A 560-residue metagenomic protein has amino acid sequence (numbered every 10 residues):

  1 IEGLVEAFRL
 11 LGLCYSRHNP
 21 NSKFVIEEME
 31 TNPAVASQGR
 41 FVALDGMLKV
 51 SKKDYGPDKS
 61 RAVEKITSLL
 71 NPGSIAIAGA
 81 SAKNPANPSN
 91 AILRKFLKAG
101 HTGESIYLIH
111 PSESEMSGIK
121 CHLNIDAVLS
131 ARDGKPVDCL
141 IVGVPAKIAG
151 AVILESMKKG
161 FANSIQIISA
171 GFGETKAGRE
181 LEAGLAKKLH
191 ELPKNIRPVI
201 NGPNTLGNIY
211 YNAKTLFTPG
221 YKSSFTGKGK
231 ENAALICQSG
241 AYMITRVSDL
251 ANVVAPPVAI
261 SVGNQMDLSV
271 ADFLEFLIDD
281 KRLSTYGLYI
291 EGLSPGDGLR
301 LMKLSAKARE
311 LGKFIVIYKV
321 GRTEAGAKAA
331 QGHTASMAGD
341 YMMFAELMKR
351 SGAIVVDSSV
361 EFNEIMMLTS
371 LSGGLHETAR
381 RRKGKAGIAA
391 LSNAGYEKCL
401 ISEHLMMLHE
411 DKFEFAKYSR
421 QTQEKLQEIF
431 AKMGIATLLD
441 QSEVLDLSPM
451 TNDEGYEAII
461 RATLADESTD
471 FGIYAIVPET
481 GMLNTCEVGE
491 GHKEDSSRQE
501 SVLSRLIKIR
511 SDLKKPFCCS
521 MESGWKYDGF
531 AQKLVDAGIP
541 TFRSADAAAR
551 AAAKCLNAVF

Functional and structural regions predicted by a protein language model:
I1-F560: Catalytic-core regions of core metabolic enzymes, especially those transforming organic acids/acyl-group intermediates
